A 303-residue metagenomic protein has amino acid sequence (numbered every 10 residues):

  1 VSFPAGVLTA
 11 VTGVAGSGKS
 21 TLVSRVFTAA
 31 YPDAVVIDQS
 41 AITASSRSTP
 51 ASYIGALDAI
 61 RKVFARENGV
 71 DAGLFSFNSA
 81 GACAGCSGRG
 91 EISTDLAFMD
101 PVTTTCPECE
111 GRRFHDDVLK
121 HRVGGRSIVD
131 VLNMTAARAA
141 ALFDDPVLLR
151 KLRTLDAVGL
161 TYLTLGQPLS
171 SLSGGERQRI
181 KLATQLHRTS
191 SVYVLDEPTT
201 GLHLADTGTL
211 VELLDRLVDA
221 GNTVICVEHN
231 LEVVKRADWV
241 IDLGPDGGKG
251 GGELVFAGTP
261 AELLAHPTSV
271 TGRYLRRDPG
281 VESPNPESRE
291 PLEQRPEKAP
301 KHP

Functional and structural regions predicted by a protein language model:
V1-P303: Conserved phosphate-binding elements of NTP-dependent enzyme cores
